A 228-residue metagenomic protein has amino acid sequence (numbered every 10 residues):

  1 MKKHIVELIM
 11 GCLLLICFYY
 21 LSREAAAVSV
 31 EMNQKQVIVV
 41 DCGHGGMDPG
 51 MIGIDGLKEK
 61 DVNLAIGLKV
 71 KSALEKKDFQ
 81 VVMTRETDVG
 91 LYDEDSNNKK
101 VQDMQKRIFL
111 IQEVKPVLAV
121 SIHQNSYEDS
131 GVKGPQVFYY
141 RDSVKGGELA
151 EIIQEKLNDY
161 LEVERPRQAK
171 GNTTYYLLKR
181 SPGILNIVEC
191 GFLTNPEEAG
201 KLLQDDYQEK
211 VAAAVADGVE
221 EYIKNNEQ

Functional and structural regions predicted by a protein language model:
M1-I5: Positively charged n-region of N-terminal signal peptides that target proteins for export
V6-S22: Hydrophobic membrane-insertion alpha-helices, especially the h-region of bacterial N-terminal signal peptides
R23, K100-Q102, R167-N172: Short gly/ser/thr-rich secondary-structure transition/capping motifs
A25-I38, H44-P135, Y139-L149: Catalytic-core regions of hydrolytic enzymes
V81-E86, S121-H123, V163-K170, N226-Q228: Surface-exposed patches in mature extracellular/periplasmic domains of secreted proteins
V114, E128, P166-Q228: Active-site-adjacent mobile loop/cap segments within catalytic or ligand-binding domains
G146-G171: Active-site-adjacent substrate-binding region of metalloamidase/peptidase-like peptide-processing proteins
